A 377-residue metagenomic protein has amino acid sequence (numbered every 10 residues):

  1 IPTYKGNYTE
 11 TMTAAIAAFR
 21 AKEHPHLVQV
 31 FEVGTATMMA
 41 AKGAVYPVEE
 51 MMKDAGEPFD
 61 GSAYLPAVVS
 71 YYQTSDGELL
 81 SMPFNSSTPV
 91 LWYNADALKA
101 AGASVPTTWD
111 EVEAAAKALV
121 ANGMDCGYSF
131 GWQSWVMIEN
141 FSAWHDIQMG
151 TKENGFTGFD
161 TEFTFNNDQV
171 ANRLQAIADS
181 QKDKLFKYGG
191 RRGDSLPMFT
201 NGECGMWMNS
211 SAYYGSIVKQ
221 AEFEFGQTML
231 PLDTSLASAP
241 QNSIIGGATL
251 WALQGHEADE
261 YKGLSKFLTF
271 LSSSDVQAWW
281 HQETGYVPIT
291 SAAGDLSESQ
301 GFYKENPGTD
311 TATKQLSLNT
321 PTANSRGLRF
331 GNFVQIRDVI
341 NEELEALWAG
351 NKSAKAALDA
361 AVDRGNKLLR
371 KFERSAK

Functional and structural regions predicted by a protein language model:
I1-Y64, D96-T107, G205-M206, S216-I217 (+2 more regions): Extracytoplasmic "Venus flytrap"/periplasmic binding protein-like
A17-A18, P25-H26, E57-D96, C126 (+2 more regions): A structural signal for short loop-to-beta-strand junctions that line the ligand-binding cleft of periplasmic/secreted
A21, A100-A101, A171, Q175 (+4 more regions): Extracytoplasmic/periplasmic substrate-recognition and gating elements
F31-P89, E113, E139-A143, Q169 (+2 more regions): Hinge/lid segment of periplasmic solute-binding proteins
E49-Y64, S104, I147-N172, K219-Q220 (+4 more regions): Short, solvent-exposed loop/beta-turn-alpha elements that line the ligand-binding surface or hinge of extracytoplasmic
Q73-F84, P89, E113-E162, C204: Extracytoplasmic/periplasmic solute-binding protein
A116-A118, G158-G189: Glycine-centered hinge/linker elements that transmit conformational signals in sensory and ligand-binding systems
S243-I244, G308-R364: C-terminal capping/gating helix-and-loop segments adjacent to ligand/active sites or protein-protein/ligand interfaces
